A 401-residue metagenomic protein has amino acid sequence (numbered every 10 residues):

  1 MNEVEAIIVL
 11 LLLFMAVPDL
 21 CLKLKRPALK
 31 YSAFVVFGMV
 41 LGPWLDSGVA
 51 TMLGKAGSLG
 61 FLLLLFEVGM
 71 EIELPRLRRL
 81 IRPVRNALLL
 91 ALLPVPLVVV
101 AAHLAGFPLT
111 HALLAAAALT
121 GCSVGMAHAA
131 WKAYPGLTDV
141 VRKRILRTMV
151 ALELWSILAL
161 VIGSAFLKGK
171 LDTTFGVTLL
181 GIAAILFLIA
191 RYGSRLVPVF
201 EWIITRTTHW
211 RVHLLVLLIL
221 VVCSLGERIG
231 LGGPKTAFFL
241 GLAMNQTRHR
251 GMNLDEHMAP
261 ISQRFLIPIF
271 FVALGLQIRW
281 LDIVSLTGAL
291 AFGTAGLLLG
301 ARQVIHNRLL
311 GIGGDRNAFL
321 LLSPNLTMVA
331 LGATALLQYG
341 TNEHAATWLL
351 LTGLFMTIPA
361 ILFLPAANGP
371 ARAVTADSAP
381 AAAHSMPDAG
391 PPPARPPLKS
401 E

Functional and structural regions predicted by a protein language model:
M1-L11, A50-L65, L109-G125, T174-F187 (+3 more regions): Structural signature of hydrophobic alpha-helical transmembrane segments
M1-V4, P43-M52, V100-A112, V161-F175 (+3 more regions): Helix-coil boundary and interhelical linker segments in multi-pass alpha-helical membrane proteins
V4-L20, V150-M252, I261-F265, P397: Core mid-bundle transmembrane helix pairs that form the ion/substrate translocation pathway in diverse multi-pass
L13-R26, L65-R79, M126-T138, I189-I203 (+3 more regions): C-terminal ends of transmembrane helices
L22-K30, G38-R82, E201-R211, L215-G293: Membrane-interface junctions of multi-pass transporters
S32-W44, N86-V99, R147-V161, T207-S224 (+2 more regions): Small-residue-rich segments of transmembrane alpha-helices in multi-pass membrane proteins, especially helix faces
R82-L137, V272-R372: Transmembrane alpha-helices that form the ion-translocation and gating core of multi-pass ion transport proteins
L104-A117, M126-A159, G163, L167-D172: Membrane-interface helix-loop-helix junctions at boundaries between adjacent transmembrane segments
